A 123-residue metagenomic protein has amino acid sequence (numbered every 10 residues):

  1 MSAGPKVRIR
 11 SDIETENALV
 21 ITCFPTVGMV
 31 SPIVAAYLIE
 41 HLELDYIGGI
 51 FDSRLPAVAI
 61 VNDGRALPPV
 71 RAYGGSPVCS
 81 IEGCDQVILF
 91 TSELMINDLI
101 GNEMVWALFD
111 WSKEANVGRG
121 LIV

Functional and structural regions predicted by a protein language model:
M1-S92: N-terminal short beta-loop-beta anion/metal-coordinating cradle
L67-V123: Glycine-rich phosphate- or other oxyanion-binding loops that anchor nucleotides, phosphorylated ligands
